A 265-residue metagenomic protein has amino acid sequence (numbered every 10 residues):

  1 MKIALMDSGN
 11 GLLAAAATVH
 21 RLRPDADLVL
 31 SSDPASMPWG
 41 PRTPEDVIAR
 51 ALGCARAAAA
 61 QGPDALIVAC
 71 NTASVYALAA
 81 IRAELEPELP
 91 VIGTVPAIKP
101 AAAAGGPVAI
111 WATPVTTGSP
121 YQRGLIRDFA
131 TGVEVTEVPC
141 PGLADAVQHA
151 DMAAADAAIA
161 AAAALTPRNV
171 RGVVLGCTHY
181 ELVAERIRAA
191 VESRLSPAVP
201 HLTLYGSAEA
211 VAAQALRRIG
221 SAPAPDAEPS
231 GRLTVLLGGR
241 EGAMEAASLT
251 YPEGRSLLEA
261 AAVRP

Functional and structural regions predicted by a protein language model:
M1-P265: Non-catalytic structural scaffold of enzyme domains
